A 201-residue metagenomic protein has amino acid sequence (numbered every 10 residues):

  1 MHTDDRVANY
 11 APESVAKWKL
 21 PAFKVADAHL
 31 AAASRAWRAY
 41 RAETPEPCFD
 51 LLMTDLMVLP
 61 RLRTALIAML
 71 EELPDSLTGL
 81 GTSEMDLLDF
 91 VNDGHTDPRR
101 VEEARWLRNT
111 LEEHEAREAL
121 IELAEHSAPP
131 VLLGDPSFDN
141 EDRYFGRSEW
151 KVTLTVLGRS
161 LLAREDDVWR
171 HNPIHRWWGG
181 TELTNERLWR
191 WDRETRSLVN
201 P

Functional and structural regions predicted by a protein language model:
M1-K17: Conserved beta-strand -> loop -> alpha-helix junction used to position metal-binding or nucleic-acid-contacting
E13-N92: A conserved mid-domain beta-alpha-beta active-site/ligand-binding segment of alpha/beta enzyme cores
A68, D89, R100-E103, E118-E125: Charged/polar, solvent-exposed surface patches and flexible loops
T78, R99, A128-L132: Residue-level signal for secondary-structure boundary elements
G94-W106: Short acidic, hydrophobic short linear motifs in intrinsically disordered regions
W106-S137: Charge-enriched amphipathic alpha-helical scaffolds
P129-P201: C-terminal engagement modules used by replication, chromatin/transcription, nuclear envelope/ESCRT, and ubiquitin
